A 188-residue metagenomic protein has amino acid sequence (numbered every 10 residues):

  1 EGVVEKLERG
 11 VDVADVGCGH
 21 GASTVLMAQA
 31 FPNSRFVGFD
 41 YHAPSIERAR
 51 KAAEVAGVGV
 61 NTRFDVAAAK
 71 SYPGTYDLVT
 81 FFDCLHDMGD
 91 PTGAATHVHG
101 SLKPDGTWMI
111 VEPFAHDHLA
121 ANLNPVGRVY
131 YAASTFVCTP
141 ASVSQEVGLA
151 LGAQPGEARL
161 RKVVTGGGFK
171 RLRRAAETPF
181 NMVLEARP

Functional and structural regions predicted by a protein language model:
E1-D12, L26: Conserved alpha-helix/loop element of class I SAM-dependent methyltransferases that forms part of the SAM/SAH-binding
D12-A14, T24-K70: Class I SAM-dependent methyltransferase SAM/SAH-binding core
G17-G21: Class I SAM-dependent methyltransferase "Motif I" SAM/SAH-binding loop
A67-V79: A short acidic, Gly/Pro-enriched loop at the edge of an enzyme's catalytic core that lines a small-molecule cofactor
D77-P91: A short SAM/SAH-binding and catalytic strip from SAM-dependent methyltransferases
T92-P104: A short glycine-rich, Lys/Arg-flanked "PGG" loop and its adjoining helix->strand segment in the class I
V111-G166: C-terminal alpha-helical "lid/dimerization" subdomain adjacent to the S-adenosyl-L-methionine
G168-P188: Core SAM-dependent methyltransferase catalytic element
